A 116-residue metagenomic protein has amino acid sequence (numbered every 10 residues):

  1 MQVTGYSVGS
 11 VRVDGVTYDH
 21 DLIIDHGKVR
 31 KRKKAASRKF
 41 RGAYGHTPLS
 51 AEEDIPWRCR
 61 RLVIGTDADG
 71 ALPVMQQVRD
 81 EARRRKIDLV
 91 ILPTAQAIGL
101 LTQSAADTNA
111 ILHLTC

Functional and structural regions predicted by a protein language model:
M1-F40: N-terminal, charge-rich interaction modules
Y18, D54-R58, Q103-A106: Flexible, charged surface loops at secondary-structure boundaries
D25, G65, I111-T115: Short beta-strand segments
K31-P56: Compact, glycine-rich, soluble single-domain proteins
R32, G70-V74, G99-L100: Short active-site-adjacent helix-start/loop capping segments
I55-V90: Mid-chain, well-packed structural core segment of small domains
D88-I98: A short glycine-rich beta-strand->turn/loop micro-motif centered on a GG-aromatic cluster
A97-C116: Short basic, glycine-rich beta-strand/loop surfaces that mediate nucleic-acid
